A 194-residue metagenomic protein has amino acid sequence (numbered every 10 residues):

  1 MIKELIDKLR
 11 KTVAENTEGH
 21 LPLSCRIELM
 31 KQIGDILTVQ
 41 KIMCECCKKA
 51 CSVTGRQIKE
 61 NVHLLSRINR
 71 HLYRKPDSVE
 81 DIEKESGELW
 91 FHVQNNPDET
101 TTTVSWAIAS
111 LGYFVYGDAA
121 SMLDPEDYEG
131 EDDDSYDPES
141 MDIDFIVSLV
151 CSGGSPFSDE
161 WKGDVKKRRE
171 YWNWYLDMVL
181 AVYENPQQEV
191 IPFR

Functional and structural regions predicted by a protein language model:
I2-R194: Structured binding/interaction patches within domain cores
